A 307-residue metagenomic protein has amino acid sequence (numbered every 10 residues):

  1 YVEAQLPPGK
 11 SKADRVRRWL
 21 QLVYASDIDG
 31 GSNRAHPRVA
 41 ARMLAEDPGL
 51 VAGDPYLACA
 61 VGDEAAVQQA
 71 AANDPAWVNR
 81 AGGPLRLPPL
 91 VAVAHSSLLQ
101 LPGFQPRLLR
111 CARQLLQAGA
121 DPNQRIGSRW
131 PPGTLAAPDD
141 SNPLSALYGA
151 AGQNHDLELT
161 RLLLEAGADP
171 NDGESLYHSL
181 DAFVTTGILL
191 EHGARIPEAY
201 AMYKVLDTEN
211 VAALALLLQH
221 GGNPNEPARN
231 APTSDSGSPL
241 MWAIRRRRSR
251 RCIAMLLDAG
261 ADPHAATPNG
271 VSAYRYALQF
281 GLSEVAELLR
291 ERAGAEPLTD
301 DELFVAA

Functional and structural regions predicted by a protein language model:
Y1, H264-A293: Leucine-rich solenoid repeat scaffolds
G9-G30, G49-A60, N79-P102, R125-G152 (+5 more regions): Ankyrin-repeat boundary/"N-cap" motif
Y24-I28, A41-A45, C59-A60, A71-A72 (+13 more regions): Ankyrin-repeat helical core positions
G30-A40: A general sequence property marking short-to-moderate contiguous segments in secreted/outer-membrane adhesion
A35, G62-D63, S97, R107 (+5 more regions): Ankyrin-repeat intra-repeat helix-capping/turn positions
R38-G49, Q69-V78, L109-P122, R161-D169 (+4 more regions): Ankyrin repeat domain, specifically the short helix-to-loop turn at the C-terminus of the second helix of each repeat
L57, V61-A70, L189, S283-V285: Hydrophobic repeat-domain scaffold segments
